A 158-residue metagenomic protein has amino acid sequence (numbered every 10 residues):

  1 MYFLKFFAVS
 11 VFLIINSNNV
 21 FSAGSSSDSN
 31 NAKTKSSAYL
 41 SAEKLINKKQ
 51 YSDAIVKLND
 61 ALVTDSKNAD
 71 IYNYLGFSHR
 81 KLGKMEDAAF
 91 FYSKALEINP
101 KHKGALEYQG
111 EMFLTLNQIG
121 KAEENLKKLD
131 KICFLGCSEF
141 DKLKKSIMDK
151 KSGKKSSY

Functional and structural regions predicted by a protein language model:
G24-K35, E123-Y158: Terminal, low-structured helical/coil segments at or just beyond the last alpha-helical repeat
K33-T64: Alpha-helical segment of the N-proximal tetratricopeptide repeat
T64, I98, K131-L135: Structural marker of alpha-solenoid helical repeat scaffolds
N68, H102, G136-C137: Residue-level recognition of tetratricopeptide repeat
Y74, Y108, K142-S146: Canonical tetratricopeptide repeat
